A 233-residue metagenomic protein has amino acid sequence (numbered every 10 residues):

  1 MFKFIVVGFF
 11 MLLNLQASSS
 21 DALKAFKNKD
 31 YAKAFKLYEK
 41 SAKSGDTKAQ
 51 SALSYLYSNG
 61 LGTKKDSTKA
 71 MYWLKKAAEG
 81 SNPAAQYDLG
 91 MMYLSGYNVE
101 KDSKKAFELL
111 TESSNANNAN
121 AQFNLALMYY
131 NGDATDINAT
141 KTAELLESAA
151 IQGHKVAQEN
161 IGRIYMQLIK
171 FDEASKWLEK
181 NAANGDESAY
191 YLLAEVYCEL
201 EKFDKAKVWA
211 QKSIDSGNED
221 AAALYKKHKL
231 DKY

Functional and structural regions predicted by a protein language model:
F4-L13: Sec-dependent N-terminal signal peptides
S18-S44, N59: Alpha-helical segment of the N-proximal tetratricopeptide repeat
S19-A25, A52-N59, G90-S95, V99 (+5 more regions): Hydrophobic face of amphipathic alpha-helices that form TPR/SEL1-like repeat modules and related alpha-solenoid
K29-K36, K64-W73, E100-L109, T135-E147 (+2 more regions): Structural signature of tandem alpha-helical TPR/SEL1-like repeats, specifically the intra-repeat loop/turn
K40-S41, K76-A77, E112-S113, S148-A149 (+2 more regions): Canonical positions in the second alpha-helix
K43-D46, N59-L61, D66, E79-N82 (+7 more regions): Short helix-capping/linker turns of helical repeat alpha-solenoids
E199-Y233: Terminal, low-structured helical/coil segments at or just beyond the last alpha-helical repeat
